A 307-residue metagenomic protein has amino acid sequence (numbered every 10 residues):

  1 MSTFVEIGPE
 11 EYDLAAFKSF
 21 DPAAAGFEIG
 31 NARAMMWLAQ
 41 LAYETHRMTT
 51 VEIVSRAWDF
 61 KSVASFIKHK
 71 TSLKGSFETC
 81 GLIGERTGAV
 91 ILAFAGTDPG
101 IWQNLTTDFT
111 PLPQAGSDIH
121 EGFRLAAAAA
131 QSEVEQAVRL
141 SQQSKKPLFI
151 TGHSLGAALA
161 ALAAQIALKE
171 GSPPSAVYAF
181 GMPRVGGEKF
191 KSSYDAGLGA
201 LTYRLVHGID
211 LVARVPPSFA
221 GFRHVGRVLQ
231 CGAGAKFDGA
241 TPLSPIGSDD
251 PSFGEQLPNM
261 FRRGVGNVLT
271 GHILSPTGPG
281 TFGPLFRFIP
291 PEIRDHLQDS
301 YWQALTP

Functional and structural regions predicted by a protein language model:
M1-T151, L155-P307: Non-catalytic, mobile gating and regulatory segments of ester bond hydrolases
